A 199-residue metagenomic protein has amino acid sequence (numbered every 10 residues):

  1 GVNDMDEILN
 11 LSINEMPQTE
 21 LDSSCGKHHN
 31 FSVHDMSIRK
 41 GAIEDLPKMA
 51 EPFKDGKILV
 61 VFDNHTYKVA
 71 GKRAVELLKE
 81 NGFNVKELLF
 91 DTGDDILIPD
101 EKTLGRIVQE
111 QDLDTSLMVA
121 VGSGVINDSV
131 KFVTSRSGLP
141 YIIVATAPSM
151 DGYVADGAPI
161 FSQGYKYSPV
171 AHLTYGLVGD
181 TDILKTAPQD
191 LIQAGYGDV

Functional and structural regions predicted by a protein language model:
G1-D4: Short, Lys/Arg-enriched N-terminal segments with co-localized hydrophobic residues within the first ~10-30 amino acids
D6-L117, Q193-G197: ATP/NTP phosphate-donor binding region
V61-F62, G122, G179: Short beta-strand/turn micro-motifs composed of small residues that flank or help shape donor/cofactor-binding pockets
V69-A70, D128, A187: Residues that form or flank phosphate/diphosphate-binding pockets in enzymes that use nucleotide phosphates
K72, I98-E101, S129-F132, Y153-A155: Short, conserved acidic/polar surface loops in the N-terminal third of protein domains
E110-A147: A short, small-residue-rich loop immediately preceding and capping a beta-strand
S135-V199: A glycine/threonine-rich phosphate-anchoring loop and its flanking beta-alpha core in nucleotide/phosphate-binding
